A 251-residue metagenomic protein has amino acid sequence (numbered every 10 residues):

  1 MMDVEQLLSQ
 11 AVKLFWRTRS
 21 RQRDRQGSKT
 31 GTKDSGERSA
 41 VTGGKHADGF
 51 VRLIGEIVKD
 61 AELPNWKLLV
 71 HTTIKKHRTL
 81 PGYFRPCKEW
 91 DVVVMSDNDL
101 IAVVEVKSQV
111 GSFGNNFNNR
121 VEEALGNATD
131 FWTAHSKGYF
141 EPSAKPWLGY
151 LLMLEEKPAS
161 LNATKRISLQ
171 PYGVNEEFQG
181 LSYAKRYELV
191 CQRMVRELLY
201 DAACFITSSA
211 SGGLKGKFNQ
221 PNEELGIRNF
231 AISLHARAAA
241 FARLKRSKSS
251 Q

Functional and structural regions predicted by a protein language model:
M1-I74, R78-L80, Q251: Interdomain/boundary linker segments immediately adjacent to catalytic/signaling cores
G43-V51, R85, N116, R120-E123: Phosphate/oxyanion-binding active-site loops and adjacent basic polyanion-contact surfaces
F50, I54-E62, A128-H135, R186-L198 (+2 more regions): Hydrophobic, Leu/Ile/Phe/Ala-enriched alpha-helical segments that form helix-helix packing faces
P86, V93-V103: Active-site beta-strand-loop-beta-strand hairpin of nuclease catalytic cores that positions key catalytic residues
K88-W90, L148: Change "...and in nucleic-acid phosphodiester-cleaving endonucleases..." to "...and in nucleic-acid processing enzymes
D99-V110, G149: Glycine-rich, often proline-containing surface loops adjacent to acidic residues and nearby aromatics that form
F113-G213, N219-E224: Acidic, metal/cofactor-coordinating or nucleic-acid-engaging core segments within structured domains
G213-Q251: Low-complexity intrinsically disordered segments
